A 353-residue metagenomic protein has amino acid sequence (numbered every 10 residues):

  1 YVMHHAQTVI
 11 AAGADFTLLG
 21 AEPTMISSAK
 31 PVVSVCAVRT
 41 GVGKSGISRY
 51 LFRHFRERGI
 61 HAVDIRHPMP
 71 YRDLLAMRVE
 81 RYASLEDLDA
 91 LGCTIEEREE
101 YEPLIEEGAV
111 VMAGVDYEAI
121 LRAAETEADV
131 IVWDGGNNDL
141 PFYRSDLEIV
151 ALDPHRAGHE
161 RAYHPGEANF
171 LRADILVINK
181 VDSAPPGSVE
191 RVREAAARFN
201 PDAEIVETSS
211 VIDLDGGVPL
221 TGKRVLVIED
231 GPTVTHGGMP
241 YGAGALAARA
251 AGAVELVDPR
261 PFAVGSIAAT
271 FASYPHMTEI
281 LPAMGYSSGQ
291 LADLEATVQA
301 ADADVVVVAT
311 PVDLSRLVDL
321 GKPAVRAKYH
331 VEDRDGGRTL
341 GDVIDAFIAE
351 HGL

Functional and structural regions predicted by a protein language model:
Y1, T8, T24, V32-A37 (+3 more regions): Flexible phosphate-sensing "switch/lid" loops adjacent to ATP/NTP-binding sites across phosphate-transfer
I10-L18: N-terminal pre-Walker A segment at the start of P-loop NTPase domains
L18-S27: Pre-Walker A adenine-sensing motif
V42-G43: Conserved glycine(s) of the Walker
